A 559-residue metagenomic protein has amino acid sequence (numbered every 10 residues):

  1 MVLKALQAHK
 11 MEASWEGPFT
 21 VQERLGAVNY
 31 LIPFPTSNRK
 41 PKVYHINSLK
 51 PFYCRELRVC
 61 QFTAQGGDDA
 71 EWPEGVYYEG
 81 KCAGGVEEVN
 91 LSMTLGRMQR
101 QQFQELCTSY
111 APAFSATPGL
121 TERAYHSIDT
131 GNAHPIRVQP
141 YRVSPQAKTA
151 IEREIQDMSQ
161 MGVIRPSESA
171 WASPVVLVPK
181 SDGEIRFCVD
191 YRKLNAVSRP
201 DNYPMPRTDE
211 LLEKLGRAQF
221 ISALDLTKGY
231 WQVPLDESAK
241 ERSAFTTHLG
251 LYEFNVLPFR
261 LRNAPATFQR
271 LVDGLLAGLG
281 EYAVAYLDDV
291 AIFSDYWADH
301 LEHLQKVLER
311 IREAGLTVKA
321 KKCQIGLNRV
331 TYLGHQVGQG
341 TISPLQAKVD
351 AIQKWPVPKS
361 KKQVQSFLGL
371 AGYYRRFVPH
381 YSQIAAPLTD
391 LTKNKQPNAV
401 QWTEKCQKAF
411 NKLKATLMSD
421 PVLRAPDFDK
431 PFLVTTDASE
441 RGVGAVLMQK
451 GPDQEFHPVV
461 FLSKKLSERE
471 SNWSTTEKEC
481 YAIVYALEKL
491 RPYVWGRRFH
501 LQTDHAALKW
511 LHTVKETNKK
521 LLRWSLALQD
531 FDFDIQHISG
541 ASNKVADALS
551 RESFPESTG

Functional and structural regions predicted by a protein language model:
M1-L49, W171, V422-F432, G444 (+1 more regions): Short basic/aromatic-enriched segments
V2, N543-V545: Short, intrinsically disordered, low-complexity terminal segments
Q7, Y296, P555: Flexible, active-site-proximal loop/turn residues at the rims of small-molecule/cofactor binding pockets and catalytic
K10-A13, V21-E88, E556-S557: Retroelement integrase C-terminal DNA-binding domain
L25, I46, G66, R100-Q101 (+4 more regions): Positively charged, low-complexity intrinsically disordered regions
G84-R498, H505-V514, N518, R523-W524 (+2 more regions): Retroelement reverse transcriptase polymerase core
A548-F554: Short, surface-exposed amphipathic charged segments that create phosphate/polyanion-binding patches used for binding
